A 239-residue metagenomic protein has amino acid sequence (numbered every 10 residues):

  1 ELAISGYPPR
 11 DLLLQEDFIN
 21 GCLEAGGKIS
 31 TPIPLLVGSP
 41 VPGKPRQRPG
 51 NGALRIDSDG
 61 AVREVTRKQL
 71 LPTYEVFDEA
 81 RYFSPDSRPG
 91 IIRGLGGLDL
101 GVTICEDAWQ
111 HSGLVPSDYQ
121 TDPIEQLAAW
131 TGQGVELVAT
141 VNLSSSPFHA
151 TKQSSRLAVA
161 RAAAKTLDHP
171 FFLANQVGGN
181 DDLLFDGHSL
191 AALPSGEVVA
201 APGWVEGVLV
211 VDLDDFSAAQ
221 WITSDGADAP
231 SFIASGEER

Functional and structural regions predicted by a protein language model:
E1-R239: Enzyme catalytic cores with a strong preference for nitrogen-chemistry domains
